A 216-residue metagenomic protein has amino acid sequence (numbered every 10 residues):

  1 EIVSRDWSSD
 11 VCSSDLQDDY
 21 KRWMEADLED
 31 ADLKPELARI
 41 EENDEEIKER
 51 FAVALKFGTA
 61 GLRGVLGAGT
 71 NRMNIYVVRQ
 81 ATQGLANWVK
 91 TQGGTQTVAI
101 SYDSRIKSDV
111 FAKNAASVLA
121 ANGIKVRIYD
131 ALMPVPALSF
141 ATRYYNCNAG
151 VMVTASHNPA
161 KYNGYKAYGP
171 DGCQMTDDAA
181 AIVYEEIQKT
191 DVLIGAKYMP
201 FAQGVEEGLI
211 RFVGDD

Functional and structural regions predicted by a protein language model:
E1-C12: Single conserved hydrophobic/aromatic residue that forms the stacking wall/gate of nucleotide- or nucleobase-binding
W7, R72, Q174-D177: Short, conserved loop/turn and helix-capping segments at secondary-structure boundaries that abut family-defining
S13, A60-L62, V183: Bulky hydrophobic/aromatic "packing anchor" residues in well-ordered structure
D19-A115, L209-D216: An N-terminal, well-structured beta->alpha segment
W23, E46-F51, L55, N163-D216: Gly/Ser/Thr-enriched, mixed-charge loops and adjacent short helices that form phosphate/oxyanion-binding elements
A26, G94-C173: Ferredoxin-reductase
Q80, G84-N87, A137-F140, I182-E186: Alpha-helical scaffold segments in soluble metabolic enzymes
